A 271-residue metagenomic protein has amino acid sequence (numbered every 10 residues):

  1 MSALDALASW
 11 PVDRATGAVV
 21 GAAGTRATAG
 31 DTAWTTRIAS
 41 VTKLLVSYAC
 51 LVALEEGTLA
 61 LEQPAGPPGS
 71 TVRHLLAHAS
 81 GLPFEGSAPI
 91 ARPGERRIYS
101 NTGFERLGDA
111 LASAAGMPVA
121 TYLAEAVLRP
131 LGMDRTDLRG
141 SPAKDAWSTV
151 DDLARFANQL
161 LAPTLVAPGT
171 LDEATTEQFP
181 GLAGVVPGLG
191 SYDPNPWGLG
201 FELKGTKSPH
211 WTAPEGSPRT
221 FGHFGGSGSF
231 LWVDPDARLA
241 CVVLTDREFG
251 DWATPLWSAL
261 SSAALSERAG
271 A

Functional and structural regions predicted by a protein language model:
M1-A29, A33-R37, E95-R96, A112-M117 (+2 more regions): Catalytic loop of the DD-peptidase/beta-lactamase superfamily, centered on the K-T-G motif and neighboring
R37-V41, L45, A53-P89, P93 (+4 more regions): Active-site helix/loop module of the DD-peptidase/beta-lactamase fold, centered on the serine-lysine SxxK catalytic
L45-S47, T102-D109, D151-R155: Well-ordered alpha-helical segments within folded domains of soluble proteins
